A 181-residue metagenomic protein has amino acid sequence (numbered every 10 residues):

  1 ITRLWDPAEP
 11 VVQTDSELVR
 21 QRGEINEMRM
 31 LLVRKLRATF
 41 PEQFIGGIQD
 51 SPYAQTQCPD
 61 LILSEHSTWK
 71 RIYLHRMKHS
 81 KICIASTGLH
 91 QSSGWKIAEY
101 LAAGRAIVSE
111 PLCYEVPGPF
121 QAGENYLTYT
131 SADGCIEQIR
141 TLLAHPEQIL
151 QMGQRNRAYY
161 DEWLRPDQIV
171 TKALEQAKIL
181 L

Functional and structural regions predicted by a protein language model:
I1-Q91, S109-G118: Nucleotide-sugar donor-binding catalytic core of glycosyltransferases
P59-S64, I72-L181: Catalytic binding pocket for nucleotide-activated donors in carbohydrate/polymer assembly enzymes
